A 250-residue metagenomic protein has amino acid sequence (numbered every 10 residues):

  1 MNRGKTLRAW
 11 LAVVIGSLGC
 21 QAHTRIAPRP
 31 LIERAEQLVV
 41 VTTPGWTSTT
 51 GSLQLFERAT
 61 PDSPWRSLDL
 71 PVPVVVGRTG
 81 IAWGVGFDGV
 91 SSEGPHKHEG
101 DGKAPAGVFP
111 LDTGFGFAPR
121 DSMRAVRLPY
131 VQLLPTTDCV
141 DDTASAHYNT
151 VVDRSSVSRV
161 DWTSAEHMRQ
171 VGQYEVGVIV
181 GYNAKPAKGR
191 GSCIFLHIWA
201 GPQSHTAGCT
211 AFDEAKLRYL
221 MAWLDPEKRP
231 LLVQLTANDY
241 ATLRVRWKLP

Functional and structural regions predicted by a protein language model:
M1-L11: Bacterial N-terminal signal peptides that target proteins for export
L11-A22: Hydrophobic h-region of N-terminal signal peptides that target proteins for export in Gram-negative bacteria
H23-A207, K216-P250: Cell wall/extracellular polymer interaction/catalysis modules
T210: Residues that recognize and position ribonucleotide moieties
D213: Conserved "landmark" site that anchors the functional core of diverse proteins
